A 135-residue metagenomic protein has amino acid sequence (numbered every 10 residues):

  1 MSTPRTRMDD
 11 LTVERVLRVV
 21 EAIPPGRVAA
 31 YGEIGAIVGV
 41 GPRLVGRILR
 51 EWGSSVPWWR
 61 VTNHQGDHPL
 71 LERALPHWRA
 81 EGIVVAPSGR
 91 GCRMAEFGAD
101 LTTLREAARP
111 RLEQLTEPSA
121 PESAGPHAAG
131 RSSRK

Functional and structural regions predicted by a protein language model:
S2-K135: Nucleic acid-binding interface residues in structured DNA/RNA-binding domains, emphasizing the DNA-engaging scaffolds
